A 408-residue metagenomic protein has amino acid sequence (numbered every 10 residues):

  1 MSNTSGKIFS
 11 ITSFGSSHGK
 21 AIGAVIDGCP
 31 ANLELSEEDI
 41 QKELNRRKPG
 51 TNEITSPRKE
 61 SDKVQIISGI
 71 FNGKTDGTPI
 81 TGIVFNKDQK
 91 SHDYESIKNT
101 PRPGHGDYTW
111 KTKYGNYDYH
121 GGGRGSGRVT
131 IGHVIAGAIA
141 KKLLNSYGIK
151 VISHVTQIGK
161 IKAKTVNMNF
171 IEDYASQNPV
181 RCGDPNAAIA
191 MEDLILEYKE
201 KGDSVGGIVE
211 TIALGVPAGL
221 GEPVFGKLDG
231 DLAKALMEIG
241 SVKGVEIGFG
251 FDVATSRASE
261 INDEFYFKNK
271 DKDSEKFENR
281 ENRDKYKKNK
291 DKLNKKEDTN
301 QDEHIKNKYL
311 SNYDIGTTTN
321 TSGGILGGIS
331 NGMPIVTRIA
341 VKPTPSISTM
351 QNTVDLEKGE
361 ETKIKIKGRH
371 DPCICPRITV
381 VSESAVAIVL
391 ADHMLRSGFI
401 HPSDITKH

Functional and structural regions predicted by a protein language model:
M1-R58: N-terminal, positively charged regions that mediate nucleic acid binding
S10, P343-H408: Internal helix-turn-beta structural module
S10-S13, Y117-V129, A218-E222, N320-L326 (+1 more regions): A short glycine/serine-rich beta->alpha loop
S13-K20, G202-V205, V209-N279, K292-E361: Glycine-rich anion/phosphate-binding loop at the beta-strand->alpha-helix junction
K20-N32, R128-I149, G230-K234, M333-I335 (+2 more regions): Alpha-helical support elements that line or immediately flank enzyme active sites and cofactor-binding pockets
L44-P103, D107: Glycine-rich, N-terminal phosphate-binding loop and its surrounding beta-alpha-beta segment
I97-G123, N352-H370: Short acidic, glycine/tyrosine-flanked loop/strand segments centered on an H-E-D-like triad
T112-V224: Glycine-rich, mobile lid/loop segments that gate access to catalytic sites or pores
